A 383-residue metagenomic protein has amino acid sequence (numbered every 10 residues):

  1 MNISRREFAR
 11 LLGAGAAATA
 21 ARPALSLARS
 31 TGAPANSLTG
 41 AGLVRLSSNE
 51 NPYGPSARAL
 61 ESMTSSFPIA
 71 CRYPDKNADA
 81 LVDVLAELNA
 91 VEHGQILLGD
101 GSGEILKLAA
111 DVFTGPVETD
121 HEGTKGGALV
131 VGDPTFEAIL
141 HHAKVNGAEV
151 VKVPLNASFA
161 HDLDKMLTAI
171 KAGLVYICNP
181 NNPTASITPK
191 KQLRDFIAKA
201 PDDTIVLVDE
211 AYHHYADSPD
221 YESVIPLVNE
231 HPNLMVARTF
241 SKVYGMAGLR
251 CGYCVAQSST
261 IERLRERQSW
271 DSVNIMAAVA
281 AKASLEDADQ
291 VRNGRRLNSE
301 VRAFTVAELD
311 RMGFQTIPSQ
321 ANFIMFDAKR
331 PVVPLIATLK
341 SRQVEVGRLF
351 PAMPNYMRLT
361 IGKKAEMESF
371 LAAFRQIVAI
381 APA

Functional and structural regions predicted by a protein language model:
M1-A28: N-terminal export signals
R22-C71, W270: C-terminal segment of N-terminal export signals and the immediately downstream linker at the start of the mature
A80-A128, N146: Phosphate-binding glycine-rich loop
G115-I177: PLP-dependent aminotransferase-like
K144, D162-K171, P183-V206, E210-V243: Active-site pre-lysine segment of PLP-dependent enzymes
L155-A157, S299, E308-R342: Conserved PLP-binding catalytic core of the aspartate aminotransferase-like
N233-I317: PLP-dependent aminotransferase class I/II
T338-R342, F350-A383: PLP-dependent enzyme catalytic core of the Aspartate aminotransferase-like
